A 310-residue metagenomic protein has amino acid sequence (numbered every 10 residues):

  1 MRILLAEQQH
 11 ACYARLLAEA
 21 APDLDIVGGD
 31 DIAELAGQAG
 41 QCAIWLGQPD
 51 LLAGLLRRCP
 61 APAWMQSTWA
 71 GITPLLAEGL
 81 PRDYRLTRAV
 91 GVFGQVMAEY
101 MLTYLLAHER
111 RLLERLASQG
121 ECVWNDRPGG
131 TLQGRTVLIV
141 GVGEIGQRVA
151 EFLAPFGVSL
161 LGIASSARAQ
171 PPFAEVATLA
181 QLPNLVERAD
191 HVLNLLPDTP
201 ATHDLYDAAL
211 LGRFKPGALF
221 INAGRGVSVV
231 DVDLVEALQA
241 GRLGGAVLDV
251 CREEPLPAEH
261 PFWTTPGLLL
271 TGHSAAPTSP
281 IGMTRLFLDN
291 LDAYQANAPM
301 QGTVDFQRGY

Functional and structural regions predicted by a protein language model:
M1-I44: N-terminal glycine-/charge-rich "phosphate-binding" loop or analogous flexible N-terminal tail
A36-G40, L56-C59, L132, P183-E187 (+2 more regions): A short, aliphatic-rich alpha-helical micro-motif
Q41-L116: Phosphate/diphosphate ligand-binding glycine-rich loop within oxidoreductases
T87-Y100, E114-R115, E254-Y310: C-terminal helix-to-coil terminal segments
Q95, Q147, A208: Residues forming the Rossmann-fold NAD(P)(H) cofactor-binding site
E114-R148, E175: Glycine-rich NAD(P)-binding loop of Rossmann-like domains
P155-P172: NAD(P)-binding Rossmann-fold cofactor-contacting core
A167-P261: Rossmann-like adenosine-cofactor binding region
